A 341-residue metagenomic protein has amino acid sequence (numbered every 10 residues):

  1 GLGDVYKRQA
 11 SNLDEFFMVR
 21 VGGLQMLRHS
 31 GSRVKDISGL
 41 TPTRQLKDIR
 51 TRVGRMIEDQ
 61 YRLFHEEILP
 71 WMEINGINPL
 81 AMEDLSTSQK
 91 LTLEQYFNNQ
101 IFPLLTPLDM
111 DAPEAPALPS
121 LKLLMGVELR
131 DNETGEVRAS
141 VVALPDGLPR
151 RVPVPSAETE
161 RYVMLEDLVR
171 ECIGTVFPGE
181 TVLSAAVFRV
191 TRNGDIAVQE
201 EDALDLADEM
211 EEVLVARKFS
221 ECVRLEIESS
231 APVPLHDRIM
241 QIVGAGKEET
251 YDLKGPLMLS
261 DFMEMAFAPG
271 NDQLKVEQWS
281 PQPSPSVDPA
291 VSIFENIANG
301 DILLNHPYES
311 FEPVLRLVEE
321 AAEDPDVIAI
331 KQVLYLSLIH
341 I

Functional and structural regions predicted by a protein language model:
G1-Y6, I341: Short, small-residue-biased leader/transition segments that mark boundaries at the very start of proteins
K7-P256, D272-Q282, P289-S292, N296-E309: Extended, highly charged clamp/arch subdomains and adjacent linkers that form or line substrate-binding channels
T106, F219, E323-D326, I339: Amphipathic alpha-helical protein-protein interaction surfaces
A216-R217, I293-A298, V314-A329: Glycine-rich phosphate/diphosphate-binding loops that line cofactor/substrate pockets in enzymes
D261-F267, K275: NTP/phosphate- and nucleic-acid-binding module
H306-E323, K331-I339: Substrate-recognition/specificity elements adjacent to catalytic centers across diverse enzyme folds
